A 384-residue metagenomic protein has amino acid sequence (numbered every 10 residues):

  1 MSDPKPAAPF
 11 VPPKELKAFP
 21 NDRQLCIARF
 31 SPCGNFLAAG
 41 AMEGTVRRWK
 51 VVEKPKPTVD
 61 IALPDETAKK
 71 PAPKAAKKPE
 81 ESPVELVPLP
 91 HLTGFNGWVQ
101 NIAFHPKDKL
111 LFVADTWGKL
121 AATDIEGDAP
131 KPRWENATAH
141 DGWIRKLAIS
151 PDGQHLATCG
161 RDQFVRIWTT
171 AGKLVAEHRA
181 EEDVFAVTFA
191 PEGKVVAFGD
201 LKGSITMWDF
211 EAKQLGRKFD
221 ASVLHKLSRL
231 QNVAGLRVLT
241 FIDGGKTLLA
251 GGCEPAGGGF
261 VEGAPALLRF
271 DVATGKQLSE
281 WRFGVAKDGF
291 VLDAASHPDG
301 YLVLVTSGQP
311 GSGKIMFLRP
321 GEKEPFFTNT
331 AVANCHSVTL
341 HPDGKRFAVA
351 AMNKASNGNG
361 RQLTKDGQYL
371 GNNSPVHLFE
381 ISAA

Functional and structural regions predicted by a protein language model:
M1-A384: WD40-repeat beta-propeller superdomains and closely related acidic/aromatic-rich repeat-like regions
